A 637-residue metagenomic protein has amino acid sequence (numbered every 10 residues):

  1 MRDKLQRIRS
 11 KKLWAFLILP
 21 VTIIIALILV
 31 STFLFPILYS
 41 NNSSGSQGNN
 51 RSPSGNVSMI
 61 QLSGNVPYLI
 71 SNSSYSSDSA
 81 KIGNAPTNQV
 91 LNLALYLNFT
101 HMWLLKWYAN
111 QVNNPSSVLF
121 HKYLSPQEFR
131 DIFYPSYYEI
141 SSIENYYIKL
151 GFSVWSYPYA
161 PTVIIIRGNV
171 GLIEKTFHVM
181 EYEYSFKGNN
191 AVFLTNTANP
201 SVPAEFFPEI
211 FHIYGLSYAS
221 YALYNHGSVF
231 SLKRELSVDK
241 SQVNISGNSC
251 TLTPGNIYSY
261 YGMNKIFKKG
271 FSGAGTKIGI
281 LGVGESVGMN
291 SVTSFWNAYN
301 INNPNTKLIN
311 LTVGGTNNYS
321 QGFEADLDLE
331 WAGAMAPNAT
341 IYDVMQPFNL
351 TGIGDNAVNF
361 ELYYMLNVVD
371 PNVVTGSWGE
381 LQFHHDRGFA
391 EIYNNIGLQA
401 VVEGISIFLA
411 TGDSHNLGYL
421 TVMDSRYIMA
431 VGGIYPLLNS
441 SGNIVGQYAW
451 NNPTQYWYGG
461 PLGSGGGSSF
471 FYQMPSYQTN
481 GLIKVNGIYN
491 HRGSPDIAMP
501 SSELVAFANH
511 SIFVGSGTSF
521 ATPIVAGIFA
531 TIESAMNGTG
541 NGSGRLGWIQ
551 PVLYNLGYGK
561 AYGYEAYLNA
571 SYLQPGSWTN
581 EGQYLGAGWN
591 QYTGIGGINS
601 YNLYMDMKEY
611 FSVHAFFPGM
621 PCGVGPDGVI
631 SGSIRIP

Functional and structural regions predicted by a protein language model:
M1-R51, V629-P637: Secretory targeting signatures
P53-Y157, I165, V170-V431, G459-S516 (+3 more regions): Substrate-binding/charge-relay-adjacent region of secreted/lumenal peptidase catalytic domains
G262, W589, G596-I636: Secreted peptidase-domain scaffold signal
M429-S469: Polar, glycine-rich mid-to-C-terminal structural blocks that act as macromolecule-binding/assembly scaffolds
I497, I528, G594: Hydrophobic, well-ordered secondary-structure elements that form the walls of internal hydrophobic environments
A526-S534: Short glycine/serine- and small hydrophobic-enriched flexible loop segments
E533-Q591, F611-H614, P618: An often Trp-containing, charged/polar helix-loop segment at the C-terminal end of enzyme catalytic cores
